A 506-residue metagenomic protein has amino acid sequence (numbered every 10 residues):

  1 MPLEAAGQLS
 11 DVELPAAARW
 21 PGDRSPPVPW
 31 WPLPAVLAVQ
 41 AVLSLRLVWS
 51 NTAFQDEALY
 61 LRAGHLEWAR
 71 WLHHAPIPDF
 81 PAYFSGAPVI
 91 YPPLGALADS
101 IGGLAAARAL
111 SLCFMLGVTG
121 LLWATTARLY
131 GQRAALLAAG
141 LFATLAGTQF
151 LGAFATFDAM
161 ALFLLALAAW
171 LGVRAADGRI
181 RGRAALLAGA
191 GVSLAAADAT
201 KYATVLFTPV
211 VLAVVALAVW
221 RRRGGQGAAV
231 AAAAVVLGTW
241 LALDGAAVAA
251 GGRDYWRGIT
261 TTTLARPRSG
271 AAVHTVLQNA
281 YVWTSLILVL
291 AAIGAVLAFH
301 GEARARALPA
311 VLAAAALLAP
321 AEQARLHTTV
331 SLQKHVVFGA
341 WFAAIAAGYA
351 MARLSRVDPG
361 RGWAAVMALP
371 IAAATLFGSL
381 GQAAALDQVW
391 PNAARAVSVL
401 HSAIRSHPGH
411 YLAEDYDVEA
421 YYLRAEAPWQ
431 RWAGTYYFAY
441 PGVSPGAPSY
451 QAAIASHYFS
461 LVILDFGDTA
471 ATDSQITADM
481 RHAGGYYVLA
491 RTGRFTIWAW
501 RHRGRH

Functional and structural regions predicted by a protein language model:
R24, L129, R133, A168-L186 (+3 more regions): Membrane-interface transmembrane helices that cradle and orient dolichyl/undecaprenyl
L45-Q55, W71-P92, I101: Membrane-proximal lumenal/periplasmic loop motifs of glycosylation machinery
F54, S111, G147-A161: Short acidic/glycine- and proline-prone juxtamembrane loop motifs at membrane-interface regions of multi-pass membrane
L151-G152, D158-A161, L206, L326-P359: Hydrophobic/aromatic-rich transmembrane helices and adjacent perimembrane loops
T200, T204-V205, R325, A350-R353 (+3 more regions): Transmembrane alpha-helical segments
V215-A216, V282-P309, A313-P320, A350: Hydrophobic, aromatic-rich transmembrane alpha-helices and their immediate juxtamembrane boundary segments
G227-P267, A280-L290, Q323: Membrane-lumen/periplasm interface segments of specific transmembrane helices in polyprenyl phosphate-linked
Q382-P441, Q451, A455-A471, G493 (+1 more regions): Short periplasmic/luminal acceptor-recognition loop of GT-C membrane glycosyltransferases, typified by
